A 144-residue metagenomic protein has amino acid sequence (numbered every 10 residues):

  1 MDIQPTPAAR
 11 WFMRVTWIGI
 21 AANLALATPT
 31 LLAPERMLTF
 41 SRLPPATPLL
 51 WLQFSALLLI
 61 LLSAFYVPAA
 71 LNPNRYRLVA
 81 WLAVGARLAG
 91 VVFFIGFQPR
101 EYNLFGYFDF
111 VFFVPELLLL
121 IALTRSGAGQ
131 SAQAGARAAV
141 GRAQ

Functional and structural regions predicted by a protein language model:
P5, M37, A64-L78, Q98: Juxtamembrane helix-break-helix junctions at the cytosolic face of small multi-pass alpha-helical membrane proteins
T6-L49: Membrane-helix boundary elements
A21-T30, T47-L71, L82-L88: Core segments of alpha-helical transmembrane spans in multipass integral membrane proteins
T30, F65-A70, F94-Q98, E116-L123: Structural signal for membrane-spanning alpha-helices in multi-pass inner-membrane proteins, emphasizing helix cores
F40-L49, E101-V111: Non-cytosolic membrane-interface motifs at loop->transmembrane helix junctions
P73-N74, A89-G106: Membrane-helix boundary connector in multi-pass membrane proteins
A80-F94, F108-L120: Hydrophobic alpha-helical segments of small multi-pass membrane proteins
V111-R142: Membrane-water interface at the C-terminal end of transmembrane alpha helices
